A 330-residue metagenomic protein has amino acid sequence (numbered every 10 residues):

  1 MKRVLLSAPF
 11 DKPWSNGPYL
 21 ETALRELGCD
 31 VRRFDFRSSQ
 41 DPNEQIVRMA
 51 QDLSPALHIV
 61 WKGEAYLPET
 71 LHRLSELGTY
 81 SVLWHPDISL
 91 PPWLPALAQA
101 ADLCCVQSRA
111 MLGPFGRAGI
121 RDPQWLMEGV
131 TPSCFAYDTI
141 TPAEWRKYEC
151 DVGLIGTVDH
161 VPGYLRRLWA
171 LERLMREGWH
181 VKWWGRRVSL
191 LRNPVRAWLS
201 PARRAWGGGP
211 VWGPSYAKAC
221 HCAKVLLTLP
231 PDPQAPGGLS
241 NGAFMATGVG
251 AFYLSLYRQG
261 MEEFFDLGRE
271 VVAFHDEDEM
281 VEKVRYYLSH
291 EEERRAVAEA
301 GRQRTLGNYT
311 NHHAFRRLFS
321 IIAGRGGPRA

Functional and structural regions predicted by a protein language model:
M1-M49, L53, K62-E69, Q99 (+4 more regions): Nucleotide-sugar donor-binding catalytic core of glycosyltransferases
I59: N-terminal Rossmann-like NAD(P) cofactor-binding module of classical short-chain dehydrogenase/reductase
T70-L77, L97: Catalytic-core regions built around general acid/base machinery
L74-I88, C105: Active-site proximal beta-strand in glycosyltransferases
I88-D102: Membrane-proximal helix-turn-helix segments that form the acceptor-binding/catalytic region of lipid-linked
V271-E277, Y287-E291: Conserved acidic donor-binding segment of nucleotide-sugar-dependent glycosyltransferases
S289-S320: A charged, aromatic-enriched C-terminal amphipathic alpha-helix characteristic of glycosyltransferases across folds
